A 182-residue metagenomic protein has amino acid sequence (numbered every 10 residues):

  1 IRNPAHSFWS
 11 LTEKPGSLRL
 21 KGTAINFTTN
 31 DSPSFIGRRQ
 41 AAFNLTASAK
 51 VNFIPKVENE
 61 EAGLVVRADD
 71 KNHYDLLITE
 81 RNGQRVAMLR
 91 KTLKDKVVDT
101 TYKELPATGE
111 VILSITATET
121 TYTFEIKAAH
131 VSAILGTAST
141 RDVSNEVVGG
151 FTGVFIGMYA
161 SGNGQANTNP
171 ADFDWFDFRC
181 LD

Functional and structural regions predicted by a protein language model:
I1-D182: Extracellular glycan-recognition regions
